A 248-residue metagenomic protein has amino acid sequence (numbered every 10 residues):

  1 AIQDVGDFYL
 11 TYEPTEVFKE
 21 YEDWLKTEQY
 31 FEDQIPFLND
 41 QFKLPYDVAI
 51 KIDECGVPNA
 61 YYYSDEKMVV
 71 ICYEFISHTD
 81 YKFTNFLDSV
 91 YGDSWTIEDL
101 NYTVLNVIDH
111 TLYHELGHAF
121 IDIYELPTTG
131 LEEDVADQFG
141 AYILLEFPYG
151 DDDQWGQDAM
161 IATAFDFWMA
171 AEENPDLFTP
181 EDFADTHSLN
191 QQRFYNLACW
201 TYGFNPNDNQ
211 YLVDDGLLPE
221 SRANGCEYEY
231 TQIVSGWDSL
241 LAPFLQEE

Functional and structural regions predicted by a protein language model:
A1-T11, T15, F178-E248: Pan-zinc metallopeptidase signature
I2-D23, F120-D122, L144: Acidic/histidine-rich, surface-exposed loop or edge segments in extracytoplasmic proteins
E22-Y46, T79: Zn2+-dependent metallopeptidase catalytic core
P36-K43, G117-E125, A141-Y149, Y202: Sec-exported extracytoplasmic/periplasmic mature domains
I52-V70, F75-N85: Catalytic zinc-binding patch centered on the HExxH motif and its immediate surroundings that defines zinc-dependent
I71, N106, H110-E125, E133-A141: Active-site recognition of the HExxH zinc-binding catalytic motif
K82-N85, S89-T111, Y124-G130: Short pre-active-site segment immediately N-terminal to the catalytic Zn-binding motif
L131-N174: Post-HExxH zinc-binding segment in Zn-dependent metallohydrolases
